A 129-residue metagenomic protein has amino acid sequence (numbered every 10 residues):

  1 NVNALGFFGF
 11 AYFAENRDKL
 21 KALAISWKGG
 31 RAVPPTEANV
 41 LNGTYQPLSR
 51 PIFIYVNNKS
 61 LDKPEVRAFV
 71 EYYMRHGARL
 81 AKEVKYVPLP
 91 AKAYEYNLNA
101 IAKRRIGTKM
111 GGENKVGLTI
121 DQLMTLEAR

Functional and structural regions predicted by a protein language model:
N1-R129: Exported/periplasmic ABC-transporter solute-binding proteins
